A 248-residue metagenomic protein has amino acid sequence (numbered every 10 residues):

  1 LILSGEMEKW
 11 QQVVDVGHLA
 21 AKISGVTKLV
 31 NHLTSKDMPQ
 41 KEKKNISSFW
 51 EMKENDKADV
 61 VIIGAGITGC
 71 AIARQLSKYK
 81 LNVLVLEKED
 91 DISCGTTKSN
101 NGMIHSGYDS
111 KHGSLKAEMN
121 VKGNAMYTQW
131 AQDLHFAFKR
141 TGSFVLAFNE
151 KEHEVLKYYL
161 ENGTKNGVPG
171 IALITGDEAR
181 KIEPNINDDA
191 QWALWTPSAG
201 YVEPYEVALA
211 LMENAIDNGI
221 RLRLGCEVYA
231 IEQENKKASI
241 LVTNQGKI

Functional and structural regions predicted by a protein language model:
L1-I2, A20-H32, V228: Short acidic amphipathic segments
L1-V13: Short glycine/threonine-rich beta-strand-turn micro-motifs
D15-A21, Y159-G163: Short amphipathic alpha-helices in soluble, non-transmembrane regions that often serve as interface/regulatory elements
M38-A58: A short, basic/flexible loop-to-alpha-helix module at the beginning of a structural domain
E54-V85: N-terminal Rossmann-like FAD-binding beta1-loop-alpha1 element of flavoenzymes
S77-S99: Glycine-rich FAD pyrophosphate-binding loop
G102-I182, Q191: Dinucleotide-binding Rossmann-like beta1-alpha1 core, especially the glycine-rich loop that anchors the ADP
L194-I248: Helical element adjacent to the flavin cofactor pocket in flavoenzyme catalytic cores
